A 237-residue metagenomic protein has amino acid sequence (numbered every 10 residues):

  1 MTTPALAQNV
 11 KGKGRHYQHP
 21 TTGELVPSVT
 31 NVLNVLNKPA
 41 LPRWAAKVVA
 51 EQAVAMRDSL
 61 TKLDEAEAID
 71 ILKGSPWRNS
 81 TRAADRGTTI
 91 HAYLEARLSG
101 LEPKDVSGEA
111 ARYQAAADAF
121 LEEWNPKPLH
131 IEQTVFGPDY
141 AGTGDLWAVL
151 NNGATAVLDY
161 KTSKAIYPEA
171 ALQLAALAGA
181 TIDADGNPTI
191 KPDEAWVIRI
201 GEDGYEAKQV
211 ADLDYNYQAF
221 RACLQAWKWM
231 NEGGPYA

Functional and structural regions predicted by a protein language model:
M1-A141: Metal-dependent nuclease catalytic cores that hydrolyze phosphodiester bonds in DNA/RNA, characterized by
S107-E109, Q133-Q225, M230-A237: Nucleic-acid nuclease catalytic cores
